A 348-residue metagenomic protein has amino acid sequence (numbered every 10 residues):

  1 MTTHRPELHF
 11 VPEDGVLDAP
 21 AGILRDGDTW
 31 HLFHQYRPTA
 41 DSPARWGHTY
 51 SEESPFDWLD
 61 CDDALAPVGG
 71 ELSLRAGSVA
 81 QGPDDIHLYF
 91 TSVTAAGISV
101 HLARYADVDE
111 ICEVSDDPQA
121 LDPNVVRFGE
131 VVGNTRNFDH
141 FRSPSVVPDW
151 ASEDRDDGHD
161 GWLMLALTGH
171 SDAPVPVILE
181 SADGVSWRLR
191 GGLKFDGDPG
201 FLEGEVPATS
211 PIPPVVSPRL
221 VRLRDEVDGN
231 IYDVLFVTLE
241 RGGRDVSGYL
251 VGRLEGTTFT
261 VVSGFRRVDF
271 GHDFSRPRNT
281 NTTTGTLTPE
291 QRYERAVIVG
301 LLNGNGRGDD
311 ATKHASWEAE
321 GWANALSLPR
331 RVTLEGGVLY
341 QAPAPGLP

Functional and structural regions predicted by a protein language model:
M1-S143, V147-S210, R224-F270, T288-P348: Beta-rich carbohydrate-recognition and catalytic domains
P83, N281-T284: N-terminal processing/targeting junctions
G271-N281: Catalytic and ligand-binding motifs that coordinate phosphates/metal ions in nucleic-acid-processing enzymes
